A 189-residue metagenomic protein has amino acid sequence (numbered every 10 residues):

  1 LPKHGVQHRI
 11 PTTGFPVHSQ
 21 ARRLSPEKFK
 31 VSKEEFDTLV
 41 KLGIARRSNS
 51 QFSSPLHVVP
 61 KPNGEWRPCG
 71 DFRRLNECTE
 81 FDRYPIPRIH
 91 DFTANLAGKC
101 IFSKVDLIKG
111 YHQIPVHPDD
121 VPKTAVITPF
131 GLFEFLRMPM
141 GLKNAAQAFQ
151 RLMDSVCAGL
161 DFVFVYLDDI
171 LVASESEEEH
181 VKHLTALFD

Functional and structural regions predicted by a protein language model:
L1-D189: Retroelement reverse transcriptase polymerase core
